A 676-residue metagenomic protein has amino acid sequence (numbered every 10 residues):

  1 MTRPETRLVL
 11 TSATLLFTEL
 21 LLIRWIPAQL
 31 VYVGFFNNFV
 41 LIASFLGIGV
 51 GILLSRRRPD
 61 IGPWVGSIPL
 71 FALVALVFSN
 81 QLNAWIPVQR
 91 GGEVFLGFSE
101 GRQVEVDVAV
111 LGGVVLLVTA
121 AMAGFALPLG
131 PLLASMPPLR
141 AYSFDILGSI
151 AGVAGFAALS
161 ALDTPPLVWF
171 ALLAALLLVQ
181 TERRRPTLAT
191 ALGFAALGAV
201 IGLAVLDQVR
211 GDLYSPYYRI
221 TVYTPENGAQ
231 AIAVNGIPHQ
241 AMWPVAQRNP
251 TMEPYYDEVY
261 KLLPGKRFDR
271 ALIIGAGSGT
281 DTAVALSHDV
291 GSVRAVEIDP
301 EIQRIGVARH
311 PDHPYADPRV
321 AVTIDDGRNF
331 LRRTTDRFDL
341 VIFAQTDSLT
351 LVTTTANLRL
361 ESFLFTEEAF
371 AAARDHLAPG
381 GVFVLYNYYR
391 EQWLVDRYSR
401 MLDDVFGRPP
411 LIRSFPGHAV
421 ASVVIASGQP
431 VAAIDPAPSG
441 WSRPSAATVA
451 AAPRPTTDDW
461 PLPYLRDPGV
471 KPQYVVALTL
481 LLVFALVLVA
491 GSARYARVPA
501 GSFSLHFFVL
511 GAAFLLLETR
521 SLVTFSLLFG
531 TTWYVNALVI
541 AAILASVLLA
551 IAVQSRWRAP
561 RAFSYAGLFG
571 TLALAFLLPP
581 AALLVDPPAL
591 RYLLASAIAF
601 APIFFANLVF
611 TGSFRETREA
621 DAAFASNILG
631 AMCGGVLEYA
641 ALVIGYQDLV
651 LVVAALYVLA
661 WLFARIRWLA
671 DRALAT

Functional and structural regions predicted by a protein language model:
M1-T676: Alpha-helical transmembrane segments of multi-pass membrane proteins
